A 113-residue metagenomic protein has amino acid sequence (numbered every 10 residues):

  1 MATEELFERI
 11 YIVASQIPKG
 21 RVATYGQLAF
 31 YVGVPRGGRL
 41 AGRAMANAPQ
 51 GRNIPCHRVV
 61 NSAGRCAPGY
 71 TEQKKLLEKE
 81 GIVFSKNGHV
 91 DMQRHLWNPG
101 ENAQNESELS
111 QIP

Functional and structural regions predicted by a protein language model:
M1-P113: Nucleic acid-binding interface residues in structured DNA/RNA-binding domains, emphasizing the DNA-engaging scaffolds
